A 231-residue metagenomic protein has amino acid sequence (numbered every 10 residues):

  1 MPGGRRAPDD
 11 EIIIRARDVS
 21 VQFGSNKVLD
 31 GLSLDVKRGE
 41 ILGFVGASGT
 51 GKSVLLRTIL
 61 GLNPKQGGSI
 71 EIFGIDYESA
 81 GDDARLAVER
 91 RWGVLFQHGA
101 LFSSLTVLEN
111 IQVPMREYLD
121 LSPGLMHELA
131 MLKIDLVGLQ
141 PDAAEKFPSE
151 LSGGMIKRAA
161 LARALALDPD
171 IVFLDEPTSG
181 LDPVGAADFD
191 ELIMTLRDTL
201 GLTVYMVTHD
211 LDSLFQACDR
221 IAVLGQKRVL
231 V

Functional and structural regions predicted by a protein language model:
V45-A47: The feature captures the beta-strand-to-loop junction immediately N-terminal to the Walker
L60: Helix-to-loop junction immediately C-terminal to a conserved catalytic motif
D76, P123-D142: Conserved ABC ATPase "signature" region
F147-L151, M155: Conserved ABC ATPase signature
D168: Conserved catalytic motifs of ABC-family nucleotide-binding domains
V172-D175: Catalytic Walker B motif of ABC-type/P-loop ATPase nucleotide-binding domains
L214-Q216: A short, surface-exposed alpha-helical micro-motif characterized by mixed small hydrophobic and charged/polar residues
